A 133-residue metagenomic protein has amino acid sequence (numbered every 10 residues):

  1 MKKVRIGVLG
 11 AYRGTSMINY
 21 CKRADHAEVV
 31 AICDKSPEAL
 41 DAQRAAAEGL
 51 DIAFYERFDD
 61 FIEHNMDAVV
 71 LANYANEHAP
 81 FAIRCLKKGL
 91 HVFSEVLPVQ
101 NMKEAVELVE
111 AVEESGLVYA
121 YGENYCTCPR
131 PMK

Functional and structural regions predicted by a protein language model:
M1-G49: N-terminal Rossmann-like dinucleotide-binding module
R23-H26, H64, C128: Acidic-histidine catalytic/liganding microenvironments
V29, D51, M66-V69: Local beta-strand N-terminus motif with an aromatic residue
V30, A53-Y55, A120: General small-molecule cofactor/ligand-binding pocket signal
I52-H64: Short acidic low-complexity segments
D67-A68, Y74, A79-T127: Beta-strand-loop-alpha-helix segment that lines the small-molecule cofactor/substrate pocket of alpha/beta enzymes
T127-K133: Oxidoreductase and adenylate-handling cofactor-binding alpha/beta cores
